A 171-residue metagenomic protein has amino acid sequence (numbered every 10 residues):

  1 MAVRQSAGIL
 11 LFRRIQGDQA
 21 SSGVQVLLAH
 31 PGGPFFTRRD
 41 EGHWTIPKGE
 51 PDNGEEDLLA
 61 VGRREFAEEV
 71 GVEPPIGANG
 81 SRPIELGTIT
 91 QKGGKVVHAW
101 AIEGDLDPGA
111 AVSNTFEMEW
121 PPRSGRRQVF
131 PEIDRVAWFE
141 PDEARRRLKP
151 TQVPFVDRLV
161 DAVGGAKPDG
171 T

Functional and structural regions predicted by a protein language model:
M1-I46, W100: N-terminal strand-loop-strand
R4, G87-G125, A137, L159: Active-site-adjacent beta-strand/loop module that shapes the phosphate/pyrophosphate-binding cleft
I15-D18, G33-F36, D52-N53, G93-K95 (+1 more regions): Short, charged/polar surface micro-motifs in flexible loops or helix N-caps
R38, G54, R147: Residues that scaffold the ATP/ADP-binding catalytic core of kinase and kinase-like folds
T45, G94, V129-E132: Short glycine-enriched loop/turn motifs at secondary-structure junctions
T45-I84, E140: The catalytic Nudix box helix
V112-P154: NUDIX/MutT-family hydrolases
Q152-T171: C-terminal/domain-terminus segments
